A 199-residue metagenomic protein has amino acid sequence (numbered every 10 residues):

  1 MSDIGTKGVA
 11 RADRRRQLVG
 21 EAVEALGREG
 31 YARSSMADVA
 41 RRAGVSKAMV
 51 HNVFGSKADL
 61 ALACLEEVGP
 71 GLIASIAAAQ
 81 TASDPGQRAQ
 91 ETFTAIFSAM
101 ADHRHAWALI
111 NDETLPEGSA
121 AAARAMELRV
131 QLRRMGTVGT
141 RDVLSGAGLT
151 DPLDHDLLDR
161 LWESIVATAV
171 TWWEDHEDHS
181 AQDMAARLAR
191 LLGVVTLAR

Functional and structural regions predicted by a protein language model:
M1-D13, L144, T150, R199: N-terminal intrinsically disordered/low-complexity leader segments
Q17, E21, A25-D59, A63: Helix-turn-helix
E21, A25, A95, A99 (+3 more regions): Amphipathic alpha-helical interface segments
A32-R33, L149-L153: Short, charged helix-capping/linker segments at alpha-helix termini
A61-V68, L132: Alpha-helical DNA-contacting segments of helix-turn-helix folds
A63, A77-H105, D151, L158-W162 (+1 more regions): Hydrophobic alpha-helical connector segments
I73, S119-G146, H155-A167, A186 (+1 more regions): Amphipathic alpha-helical packing segments from all-alpha helical-bundle domains
R88, A101-A123, T168-T171, D175: Amphipathic alpha-helical segments used for helix-helix packing
